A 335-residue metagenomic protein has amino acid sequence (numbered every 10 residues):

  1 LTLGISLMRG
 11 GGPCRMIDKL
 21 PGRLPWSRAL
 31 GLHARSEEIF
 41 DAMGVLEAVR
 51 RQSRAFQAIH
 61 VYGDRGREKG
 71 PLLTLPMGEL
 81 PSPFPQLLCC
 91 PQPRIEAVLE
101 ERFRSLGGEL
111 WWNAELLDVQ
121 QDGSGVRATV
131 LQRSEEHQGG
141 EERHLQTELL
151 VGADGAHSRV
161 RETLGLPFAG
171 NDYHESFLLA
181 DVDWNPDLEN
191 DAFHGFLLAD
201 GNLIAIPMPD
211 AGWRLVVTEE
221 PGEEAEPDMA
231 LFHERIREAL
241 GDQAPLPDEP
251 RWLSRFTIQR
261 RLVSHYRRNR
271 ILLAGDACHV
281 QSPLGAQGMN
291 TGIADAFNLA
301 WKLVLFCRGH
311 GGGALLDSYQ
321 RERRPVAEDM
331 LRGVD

Functional and structural regions predicted by a protein language model:
L1-G11, I17, L99, G152 (+2 more regions): Conserved mid-domain beta->alpha element of the FAD-binding
L20: Residues in the short beta-alpha loop(s) of Rossmann-like NAD(P)-binding domains
P25-L106, L117-Q120, M208: Active-site-adjacent segment of FAD-dependent monooxygenases/related oxidoreductases
R50, E109-W111, A169, R251: General small-molecule cofactor/ligand-binding pocket signal
K69-G70, G139-H144, N202: Short, mixed charged/polar active-site loops that provide acid/base catalysis or chelate metal/phosphate cofactors
E101, S134, L149, A153-I258: Conserved FAD-binding catalytic core of PHBH/FMO-like flavoproteins
W112-R127, S254: A conserved short coil-to-beta-strand element within the FAD-binding core of flavoproteins
Q138-L149, A153, R268: Core beta-strand elements of the Rossmann-like FAD/NAD(P) dinucleotide-binding domain in flavoenzyme oxidoreductases
